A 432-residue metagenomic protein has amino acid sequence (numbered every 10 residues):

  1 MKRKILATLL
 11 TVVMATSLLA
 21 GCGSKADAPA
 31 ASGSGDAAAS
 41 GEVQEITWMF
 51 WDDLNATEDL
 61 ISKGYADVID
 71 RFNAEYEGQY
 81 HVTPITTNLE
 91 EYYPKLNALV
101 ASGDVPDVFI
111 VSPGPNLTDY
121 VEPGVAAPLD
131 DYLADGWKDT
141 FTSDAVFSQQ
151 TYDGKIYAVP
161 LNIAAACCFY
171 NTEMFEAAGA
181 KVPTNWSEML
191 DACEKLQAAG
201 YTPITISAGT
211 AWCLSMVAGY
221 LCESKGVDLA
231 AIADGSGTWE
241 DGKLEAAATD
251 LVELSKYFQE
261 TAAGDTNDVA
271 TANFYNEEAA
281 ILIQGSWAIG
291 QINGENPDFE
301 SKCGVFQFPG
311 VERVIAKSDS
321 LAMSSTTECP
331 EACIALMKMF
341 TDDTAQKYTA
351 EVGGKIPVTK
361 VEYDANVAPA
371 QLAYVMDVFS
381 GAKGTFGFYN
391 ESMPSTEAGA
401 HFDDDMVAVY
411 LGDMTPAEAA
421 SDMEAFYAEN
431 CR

Functional and structural regions predicted by a protein language model:
A7, G23-T118, E122, V182 (+4 more regions): Conserved N-terminal structural module of periplasmic/extracytoplasmic solute-binding proteins
Q44, R71-G78, A177-A178, T249 (+2 more regions): Extracytoplasmic/periplasmic substrate-recognition and gating elements
N88, S112-C167, K181, L190 (+5 more regions): Hinge/lid segment of periplasmic solute-binding proteins
L99, P106-D107, K138-E173, T202-T205 (+2 more regions): A structural signal for short loop-to-beta-strand junctions that line the ligand-binding cleft of periplasmic/secreted
D153, Y157-L161, A166, L190-S236 (+1 more regions): Extracytoplasmic/periplasmic solute-binding protein
E176, K256, S380-R432: Conserved C-terminal helix/tail region of periplasmic/extracytoplasmic solute-binding proteins
C193-L196, D234-A263: Glycine-centered hinge/linker elements that transmit conformational signals in sensory and ligand-binding systems
C303-F306, A350-H401, A408: Long, aromatic- and glycine/proline-rich binding clefts that accommodate carbohydrate-like moieties
